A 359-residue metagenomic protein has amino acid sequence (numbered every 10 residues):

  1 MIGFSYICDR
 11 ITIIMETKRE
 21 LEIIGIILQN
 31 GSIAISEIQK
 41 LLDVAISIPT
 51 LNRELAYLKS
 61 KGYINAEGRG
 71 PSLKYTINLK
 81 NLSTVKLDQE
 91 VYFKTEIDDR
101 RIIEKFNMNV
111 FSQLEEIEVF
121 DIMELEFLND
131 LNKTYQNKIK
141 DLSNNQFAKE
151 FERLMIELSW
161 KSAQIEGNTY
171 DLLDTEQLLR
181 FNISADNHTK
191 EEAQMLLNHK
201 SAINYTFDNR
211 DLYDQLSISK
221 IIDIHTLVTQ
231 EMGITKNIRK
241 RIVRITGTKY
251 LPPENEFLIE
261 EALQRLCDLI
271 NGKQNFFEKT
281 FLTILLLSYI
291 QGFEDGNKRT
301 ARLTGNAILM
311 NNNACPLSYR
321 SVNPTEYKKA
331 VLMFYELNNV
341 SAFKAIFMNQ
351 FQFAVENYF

Functional and structural regions predicted by a protein language model:
M1-F359: FIC/Doc superfamily catalytic core
